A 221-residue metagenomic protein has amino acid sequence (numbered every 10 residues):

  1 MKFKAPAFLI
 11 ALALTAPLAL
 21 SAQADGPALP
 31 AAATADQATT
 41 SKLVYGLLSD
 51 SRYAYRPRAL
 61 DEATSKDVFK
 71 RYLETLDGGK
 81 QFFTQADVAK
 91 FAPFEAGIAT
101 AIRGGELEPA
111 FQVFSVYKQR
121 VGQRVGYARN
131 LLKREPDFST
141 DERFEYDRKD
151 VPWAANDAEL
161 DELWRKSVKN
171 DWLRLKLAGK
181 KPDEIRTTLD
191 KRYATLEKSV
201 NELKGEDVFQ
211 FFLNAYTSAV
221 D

Functional and structural regions predicted by a protein language model:
K2-I10, A19-D221: Flexible, low-complexity junctional segments that flank or bridge functional domains
